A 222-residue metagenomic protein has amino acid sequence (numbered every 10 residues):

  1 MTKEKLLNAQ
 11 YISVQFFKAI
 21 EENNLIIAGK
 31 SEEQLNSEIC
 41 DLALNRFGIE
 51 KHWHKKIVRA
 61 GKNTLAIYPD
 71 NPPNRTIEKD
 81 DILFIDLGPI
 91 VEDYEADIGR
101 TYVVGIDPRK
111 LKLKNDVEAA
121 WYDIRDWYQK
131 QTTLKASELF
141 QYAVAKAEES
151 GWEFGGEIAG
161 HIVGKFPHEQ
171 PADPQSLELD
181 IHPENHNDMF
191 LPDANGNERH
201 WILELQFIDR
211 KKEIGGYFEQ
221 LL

Functional and structural regions predicted by a protein language model:
M1-L222: Active-site neighborhoods and metal-handling regions in enzymes and metal-associated proteins
